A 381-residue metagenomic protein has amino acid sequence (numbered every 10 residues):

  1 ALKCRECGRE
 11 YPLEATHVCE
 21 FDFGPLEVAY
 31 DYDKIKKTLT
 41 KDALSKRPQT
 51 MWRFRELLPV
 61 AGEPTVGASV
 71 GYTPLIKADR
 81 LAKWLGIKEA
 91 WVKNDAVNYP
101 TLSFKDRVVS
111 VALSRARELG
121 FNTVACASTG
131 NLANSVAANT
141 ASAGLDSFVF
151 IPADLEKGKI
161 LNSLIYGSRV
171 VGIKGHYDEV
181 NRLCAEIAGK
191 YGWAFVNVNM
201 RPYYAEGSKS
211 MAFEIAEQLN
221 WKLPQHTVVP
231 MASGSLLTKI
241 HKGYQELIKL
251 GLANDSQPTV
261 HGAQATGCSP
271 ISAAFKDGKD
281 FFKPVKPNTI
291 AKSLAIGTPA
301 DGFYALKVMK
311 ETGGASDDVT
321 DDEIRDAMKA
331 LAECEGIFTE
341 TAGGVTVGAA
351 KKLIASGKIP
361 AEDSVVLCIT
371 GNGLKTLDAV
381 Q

Functional and structural regions predicted by a protein language model:
A1-Q381: PLP-dependent amino-acid enzyme catalytic core
